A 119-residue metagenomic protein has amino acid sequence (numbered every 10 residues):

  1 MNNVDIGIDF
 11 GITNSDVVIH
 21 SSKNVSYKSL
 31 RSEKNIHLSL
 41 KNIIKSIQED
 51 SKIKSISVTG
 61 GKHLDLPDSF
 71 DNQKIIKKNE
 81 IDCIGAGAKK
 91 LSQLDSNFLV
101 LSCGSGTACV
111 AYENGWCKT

Functional and structural regions predicted by a protein language model:
M1, I76-L101, G106-W116: Conserved phosphate-binding catalytic cores of ATP/NTP-utilizing and phosphoryl-transfer enzymes
N2-N42, C117: Short glycine-rich, Thr/Ser-proximal phosphate-binding strand/loop in the N-terminal lobe of ATP-dependent enzymes
N3-D9, S55-S57, N97-S102, T119: Short glycine-aspartate micro-motif
I8, V17, L30, I56-V58 (+2 more regions): Generic structural hydrophobic/aromatic packing signal, biased to beta-strands
G11-S15, G60-L64, S102-A108: Gly/Ser/Thr-rich loops at beta-strand to alpha-helix junctions that form or flank small-molecule/cofactor-binding
S29-S32, I44-E80, Y112: Short beta-strand-loop/turn "lid" adjacent to the catalytic site in phosphate-handling enzymes
N42-S46, A86-G87: A generic local structural motif
